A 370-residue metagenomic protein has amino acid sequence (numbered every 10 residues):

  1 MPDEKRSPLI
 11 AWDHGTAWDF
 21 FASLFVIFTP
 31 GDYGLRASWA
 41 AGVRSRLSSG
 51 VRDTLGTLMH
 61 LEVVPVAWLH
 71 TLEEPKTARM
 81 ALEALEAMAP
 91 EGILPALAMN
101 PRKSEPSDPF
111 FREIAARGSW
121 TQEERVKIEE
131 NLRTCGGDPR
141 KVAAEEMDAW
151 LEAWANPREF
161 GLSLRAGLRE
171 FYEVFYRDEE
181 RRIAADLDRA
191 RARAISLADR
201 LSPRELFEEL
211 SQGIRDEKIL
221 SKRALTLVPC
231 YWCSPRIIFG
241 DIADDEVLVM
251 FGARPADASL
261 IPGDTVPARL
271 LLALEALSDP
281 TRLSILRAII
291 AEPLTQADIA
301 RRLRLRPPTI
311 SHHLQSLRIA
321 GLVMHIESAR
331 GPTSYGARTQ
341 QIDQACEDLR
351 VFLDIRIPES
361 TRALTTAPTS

Functional and structural regions predicted by a protein language model:
M1-Q212, D216-I219, V247: N-terminal, charged low-complexity regulatory/assembly segments
T29, Y33, D279, T339-I342: Alpha-helix boundary/capping and short turn/kink residues
P30, D264, G336: Charge-dense, low-complexity intrinsically disordered segments
A41, S45, R301, E347: Replace "anionic and nucleotidyl ligands
L201-K222, T226-H325, G331, D343 (+1 more regions): Extended mid-to-C-terminal alpha-helical interaction segments
S328-L349: Short, cationic-aromatic polyanion-contact patches
